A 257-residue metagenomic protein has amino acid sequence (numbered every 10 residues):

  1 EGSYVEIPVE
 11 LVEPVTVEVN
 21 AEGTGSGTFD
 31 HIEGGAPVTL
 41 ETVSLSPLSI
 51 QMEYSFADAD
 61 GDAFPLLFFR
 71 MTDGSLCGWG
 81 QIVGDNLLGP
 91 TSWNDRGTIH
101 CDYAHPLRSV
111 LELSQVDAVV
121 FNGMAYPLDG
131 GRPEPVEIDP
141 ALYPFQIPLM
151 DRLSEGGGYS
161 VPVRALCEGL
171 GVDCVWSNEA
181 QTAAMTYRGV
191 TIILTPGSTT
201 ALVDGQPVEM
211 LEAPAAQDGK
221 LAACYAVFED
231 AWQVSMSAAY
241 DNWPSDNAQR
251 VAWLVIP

Functional and structural regions predicted by a protein language model:
E1-L142: Alpha-helical, hydrophobic structural elements that either
A118, P127-P257: Primary recognition of N-terminal secretory signal peptides and signal-anchoring hydrophobic helices
